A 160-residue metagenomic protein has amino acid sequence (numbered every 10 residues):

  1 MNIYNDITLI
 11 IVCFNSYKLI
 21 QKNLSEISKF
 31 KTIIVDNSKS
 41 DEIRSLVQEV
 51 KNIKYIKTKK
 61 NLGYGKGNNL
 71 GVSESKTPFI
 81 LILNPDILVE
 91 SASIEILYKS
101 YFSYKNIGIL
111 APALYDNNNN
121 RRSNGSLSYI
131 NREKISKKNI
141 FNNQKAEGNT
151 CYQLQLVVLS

Functional and structural regions predicted by a protein language model:
I10-K29: Short, well-formed alpha-helical segments that are part of the catalytic scaffolds of diverse glycosyltransferases
K18-Q21, D41-E49: Acidic helix N-cap motif at the loop->helix transition within catalytic regions of sugar-transfer enzymes
E26, I34-S45: A conserved acidic beta->alpha catalytic loop
T58-S75: Glycine-rich, basic loop-to-helix element that forms the pyrophosphate-binding segment of sugar-nucleotide handling
I80: Short aromatic/hydrophobic "clamp" motif used to bind/position activated sugar donors
N84-L88: The conserved acidic donor/metal-binding loop of glycosyltransferases
A92-N124: Conserved donor NDP-sugar-binding/catalytic core segment of glycosyltransferases
S128-Y152, L156: Short, flexible, basic/aromatic active-site loop/helix in glycosyltransferases
